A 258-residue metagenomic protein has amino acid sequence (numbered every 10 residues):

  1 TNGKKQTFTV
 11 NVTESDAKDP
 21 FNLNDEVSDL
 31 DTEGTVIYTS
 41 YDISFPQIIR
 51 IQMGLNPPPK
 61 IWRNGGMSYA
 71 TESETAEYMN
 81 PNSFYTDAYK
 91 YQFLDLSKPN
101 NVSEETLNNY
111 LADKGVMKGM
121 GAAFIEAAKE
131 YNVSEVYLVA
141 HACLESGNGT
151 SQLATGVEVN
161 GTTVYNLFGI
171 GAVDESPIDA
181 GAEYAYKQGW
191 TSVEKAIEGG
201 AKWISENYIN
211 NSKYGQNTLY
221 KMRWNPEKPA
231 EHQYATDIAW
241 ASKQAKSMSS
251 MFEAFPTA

Functional and structural regions predicted by a protein language model:
T1-V116, A122, E126, Y131 (+2 more regions): Cell-wall glycan-active module
L96-V102, L144-G147, K202-E206: Glycine-rich, acidic and aromatic/proline-enriched surface loops and short helix-turn segments that act as binding
N100, D113-G121, Y131, N160-T163 (+1 more regions): Solvent-exposed, acidic/flexible segments
A122-K129, V139, E198, K202: Solvent-exposed, polar/charged alpha-helical surfaces in well-ordered, non-transmembrane soluble domains, broadly
I125, V133-G149: Short, functionally critical alpha-helical segments immediately adjacent to catalytic or ligand/cofactor-binding
G147-L153, D179: Extracytoplasmic/secreted cell-surface and envelope-processing proteins
T155-A172: Short, surface-exposed glycine/acidic/tryptophan-bearing loops
F168-A258: Non-catalytic cell-wall polysaccharide-engagement segments
